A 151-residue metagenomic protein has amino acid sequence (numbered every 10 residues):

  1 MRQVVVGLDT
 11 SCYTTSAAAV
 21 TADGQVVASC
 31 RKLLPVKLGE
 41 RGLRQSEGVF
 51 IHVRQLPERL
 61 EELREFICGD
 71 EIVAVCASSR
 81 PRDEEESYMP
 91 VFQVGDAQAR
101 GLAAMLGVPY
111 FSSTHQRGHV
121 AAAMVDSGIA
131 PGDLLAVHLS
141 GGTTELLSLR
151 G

Functional and structural regions predicted by a protein language model:
M1-G151: Short acidic/glycine-rich loops and adjacent helix/strand connectors that line catalytic pockets where negatively
